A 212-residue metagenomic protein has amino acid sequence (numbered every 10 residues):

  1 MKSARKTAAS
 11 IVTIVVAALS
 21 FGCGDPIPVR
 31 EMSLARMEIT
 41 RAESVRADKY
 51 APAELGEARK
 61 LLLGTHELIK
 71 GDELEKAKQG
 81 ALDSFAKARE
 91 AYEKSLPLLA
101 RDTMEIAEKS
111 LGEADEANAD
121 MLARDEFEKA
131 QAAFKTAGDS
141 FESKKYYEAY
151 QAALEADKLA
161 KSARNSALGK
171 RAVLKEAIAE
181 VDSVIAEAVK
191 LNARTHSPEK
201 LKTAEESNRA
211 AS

Functional and structural regions predicted by a protein language model:
M1-F21: Sec-dependent bacterial lipoprotein signal peptides
K2-A4, F21-S212: Long, charged/polar, soluble alpha-helical segments
